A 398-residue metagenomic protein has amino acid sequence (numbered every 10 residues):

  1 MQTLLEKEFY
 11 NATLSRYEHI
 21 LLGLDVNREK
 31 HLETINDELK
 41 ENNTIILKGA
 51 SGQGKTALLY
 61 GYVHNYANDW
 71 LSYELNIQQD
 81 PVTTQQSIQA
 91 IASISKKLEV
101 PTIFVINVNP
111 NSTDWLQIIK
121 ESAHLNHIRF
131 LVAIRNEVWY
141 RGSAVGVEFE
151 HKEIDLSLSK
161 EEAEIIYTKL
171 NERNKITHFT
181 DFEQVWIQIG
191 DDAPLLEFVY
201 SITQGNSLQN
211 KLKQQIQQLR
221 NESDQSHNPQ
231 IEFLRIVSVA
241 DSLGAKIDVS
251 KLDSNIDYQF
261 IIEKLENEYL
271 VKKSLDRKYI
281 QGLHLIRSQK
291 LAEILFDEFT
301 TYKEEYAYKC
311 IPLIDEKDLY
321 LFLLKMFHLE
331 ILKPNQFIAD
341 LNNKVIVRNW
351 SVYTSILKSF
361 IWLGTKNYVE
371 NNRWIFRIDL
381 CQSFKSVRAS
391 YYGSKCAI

Functional and structural regions predicted by a protein language model:
M1-E33, S51, V199-Y258: Winged-helix-like regulatory helical subdomains adjacent to P-loop NTPase cores
E41-L59: Walker A/P-loop nucleotide-binding motif
L58-Y62, A90, D114-S122, F233 (+1 more regions): A short acidic, amphipathic alpha-helical/loop segment
H64-E74: Post-Walker A helix-loop "phosphate-sensing" segment adjacent to the P-loop in P-loop NTPases
E74-H124, R129, A133-N136: Conserved P-loop NTPase "ATPase switch" module shared by AAA+ and STAND
N136-Y140, V145-W186: Conserved small helical "lid"/interfacial subdomain of P-loop NTPases
G142, A240-E370, I375-Q382, S386-A389: C-terminal leucine-rich, beta-strand-based interaction scaffolds used for sensing/assembly
I176-H227, V271-K272, Y279: Loop-to-helix "switch" segment enriched in basic and acidic residues adjacent to catalytic/ligand pockets
